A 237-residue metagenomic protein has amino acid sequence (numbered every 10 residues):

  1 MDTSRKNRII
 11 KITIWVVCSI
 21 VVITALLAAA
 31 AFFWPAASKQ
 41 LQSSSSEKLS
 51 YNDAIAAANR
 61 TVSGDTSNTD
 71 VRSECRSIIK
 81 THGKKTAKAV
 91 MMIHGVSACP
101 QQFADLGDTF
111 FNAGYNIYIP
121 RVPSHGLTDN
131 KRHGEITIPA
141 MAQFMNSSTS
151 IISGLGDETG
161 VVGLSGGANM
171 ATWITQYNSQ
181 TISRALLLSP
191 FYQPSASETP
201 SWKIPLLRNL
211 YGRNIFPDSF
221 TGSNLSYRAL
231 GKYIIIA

Functional and structural regions predicted by a protein language model:
D2-I23: N-terminal Sec-pathway targeting helices
I23-Q40: Membrane-interface motif at the C-terminal end of an N-terminal transmembrane signal
S43-V71, P190-A237: The alpha/beta-hydrolase serine catalytic core
V71-V122: Short, surface-exposed "cap/lid" segments of acyl-processing enzymes
L127-G160: Catalytic nucleophile-loop/oxyanion-hole region of alpha/beta-hydrolase and closely related hydrolase-like folds
V162-G167, A171: Gly/Ala-rich beta-loop-alpha elbow adjacent to hydrolase catalytic centers
W173-S183: Conserved hydrolase catalytic core segment
